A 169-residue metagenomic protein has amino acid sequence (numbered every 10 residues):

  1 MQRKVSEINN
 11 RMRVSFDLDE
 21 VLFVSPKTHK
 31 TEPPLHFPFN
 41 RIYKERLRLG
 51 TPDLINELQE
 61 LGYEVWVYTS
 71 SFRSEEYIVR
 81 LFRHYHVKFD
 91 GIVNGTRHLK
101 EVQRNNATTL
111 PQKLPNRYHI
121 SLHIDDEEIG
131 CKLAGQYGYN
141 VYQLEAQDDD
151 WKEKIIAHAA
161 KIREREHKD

Functional and structural regions predicted by a protein language model:
M1-E101: Alpha-helical substrate-recognition element adjacent to the catalytic core
I8-N9, L61-Y63, F72-D169: C-terminal cap/substrate-recognition subdomain and adjoining C-terminal extension of metal-dependent phosphatase-like
